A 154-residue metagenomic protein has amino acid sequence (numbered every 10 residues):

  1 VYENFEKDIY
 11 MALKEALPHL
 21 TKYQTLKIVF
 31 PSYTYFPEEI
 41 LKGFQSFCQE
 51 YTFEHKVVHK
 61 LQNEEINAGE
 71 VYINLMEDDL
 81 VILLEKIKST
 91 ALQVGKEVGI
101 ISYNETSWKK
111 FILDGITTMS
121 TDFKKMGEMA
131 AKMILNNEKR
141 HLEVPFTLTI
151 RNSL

Functional and structural regions predicted by a protein language model:
V1-K27, S120-K139: Hydrophobic alpha-helical segments within soluble ligand-binding/sensing domains
V1-Y2, H55-Q62, T118-S120: Short acidic-hydrophobic, aromatic-tinged amphipathic segments that line or gate anion-handling sites
E3, P31-Y33, H59-E64, I73: Short beta->alpha junction loops
D8-E15, Y35-T52, I82, M126: Short, solvent-exposed amphipathic alpha-helices that sit in or adjacent to ligand/effector-binding or catalytic
H19-K22, N63-G69: Flexible, charged surface loops at secondary-structure boundaries
L26-V29, Q45-L61, E70-V71: Short beta-strand elements in bilobed, periplasmic/extracellular small-molecule ligand-binding domains
V29-T34, I73-D78, N104: Structural motif
A68, D78-L154: Flexible loop/turn connectors
